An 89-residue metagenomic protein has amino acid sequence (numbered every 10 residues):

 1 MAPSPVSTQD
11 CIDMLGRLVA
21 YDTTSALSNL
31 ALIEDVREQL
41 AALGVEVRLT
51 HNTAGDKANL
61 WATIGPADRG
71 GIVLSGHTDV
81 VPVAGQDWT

Functional and structural regions predicted by a protein language model:
A2-T89: Acidic/His- and Gly-rich active-site-bordering loop/insert found across diverse amide/peptide-bond hydrolases
